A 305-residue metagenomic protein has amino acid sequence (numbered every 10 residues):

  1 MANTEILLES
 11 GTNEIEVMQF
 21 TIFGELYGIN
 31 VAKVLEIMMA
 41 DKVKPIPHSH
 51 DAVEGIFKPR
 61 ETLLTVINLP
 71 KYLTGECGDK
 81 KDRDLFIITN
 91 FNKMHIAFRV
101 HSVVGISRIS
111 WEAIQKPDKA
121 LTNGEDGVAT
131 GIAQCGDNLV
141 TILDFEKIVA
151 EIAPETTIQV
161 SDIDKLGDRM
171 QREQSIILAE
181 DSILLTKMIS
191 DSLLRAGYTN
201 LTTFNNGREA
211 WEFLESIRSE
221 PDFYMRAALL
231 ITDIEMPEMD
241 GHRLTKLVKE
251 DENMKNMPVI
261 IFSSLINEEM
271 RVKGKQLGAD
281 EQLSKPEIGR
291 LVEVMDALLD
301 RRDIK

Functional and structural regions predicted by a protein language model:
G24, R172-L193, L230: Conserved acidic segment of CheY-like receiver
I37-V53, V103-Q134: Flexible, small-/acidic-enriched active-site or ligand-binding loops
E61, M236: Receiver (REC) domain active-site loop signature in two-component systems and cognate sites in sensor histidine kinases
T203-L229: Acidic, metal-coordinating helix/loop segments flanking the phosphotransfer/catalytic sites of two-component signaling
N206, D240-R243: Acidic catalytic/metal-coordinating carboxylates
D233, S263: Active-site residues of response regulator receiver
H242-K255: Short amphipathic alpha-helix used as the core "switch/output" element in two-component signaling
R243, I266-S284, G289: Alpha4 helix (beta4-alpha4-beta5 surface) of REC/receiver domains from two-component response regulators
